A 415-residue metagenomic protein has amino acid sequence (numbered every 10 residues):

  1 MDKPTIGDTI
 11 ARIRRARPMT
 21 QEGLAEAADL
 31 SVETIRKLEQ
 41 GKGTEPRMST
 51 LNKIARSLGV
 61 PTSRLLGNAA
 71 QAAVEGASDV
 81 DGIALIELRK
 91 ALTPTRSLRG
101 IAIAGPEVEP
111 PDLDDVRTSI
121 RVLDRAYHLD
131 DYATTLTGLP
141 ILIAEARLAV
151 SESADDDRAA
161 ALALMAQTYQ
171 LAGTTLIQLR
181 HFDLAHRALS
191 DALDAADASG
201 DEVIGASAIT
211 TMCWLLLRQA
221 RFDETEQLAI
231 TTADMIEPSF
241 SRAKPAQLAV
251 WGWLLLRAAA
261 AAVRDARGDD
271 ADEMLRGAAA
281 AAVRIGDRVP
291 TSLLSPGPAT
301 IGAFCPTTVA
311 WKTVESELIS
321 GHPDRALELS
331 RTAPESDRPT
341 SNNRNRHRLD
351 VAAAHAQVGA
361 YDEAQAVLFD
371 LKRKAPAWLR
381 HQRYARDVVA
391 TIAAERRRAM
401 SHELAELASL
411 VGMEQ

Functional and structural regions predicted by a protein language model:
M1-R17: A short, Lys/Arg-rich alpha-helix, primarily the initiator
I10, Q21-A25, I35-L38, L51 (+1 more regions): Conserved hydrophobic/aromatic packing and binding residues within compact polymer-binding modules
R14, A25, A55: The alpha-helix within a helix-turn-helix
D29, S49-R64: DNA major-groove recognition helix of helix-turn-helix/homeodomain DNA-binding modules
D29-E45: Recognition helix of helix-turn-helix/homeodomain-like DNA-binding domains that insert into the DNA major groove
G59-V74, V309: Short C-terminal boundary/hinge segments that cap the last helix of small helical domains
G67-T95: Short, charged recognition helix plus adjacent turn of helix-turn-helix-like nucleic-acid-binding domains
V108-Q415: Conserved binding/catalytic microenvironments
